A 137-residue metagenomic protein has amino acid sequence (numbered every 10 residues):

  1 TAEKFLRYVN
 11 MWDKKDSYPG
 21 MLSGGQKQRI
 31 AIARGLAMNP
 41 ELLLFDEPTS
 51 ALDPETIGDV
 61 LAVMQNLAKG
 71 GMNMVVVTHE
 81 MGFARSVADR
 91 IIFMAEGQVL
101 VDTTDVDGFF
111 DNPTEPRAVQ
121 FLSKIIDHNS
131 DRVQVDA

Functional and structural regions predicted by a protein language model:
T1-D13: Conserved ABC ATPase "signature" region
S17, M38, G70: Conserved signature/switch motifs of ABC ATPase nucleotide-binding domains
Y18-L22, Q26: Conserved ABC ATPase signature
L43-D46: Catalytic Walker B motif of ABC-type/P-loop ATPase nucleotide-binding domains
T78-H79: H-loop/switch region of ABC-family ATPase nucleotide-binding domains
A84-S86: A short, surface-exposed alpha-helical micro-motif characterized by mixed small hydrophobic and charged/polar residues
D107-A137: C-terminal boundary and immediately downstream tail of ABC-type ATPase nucleotide-binding domains
